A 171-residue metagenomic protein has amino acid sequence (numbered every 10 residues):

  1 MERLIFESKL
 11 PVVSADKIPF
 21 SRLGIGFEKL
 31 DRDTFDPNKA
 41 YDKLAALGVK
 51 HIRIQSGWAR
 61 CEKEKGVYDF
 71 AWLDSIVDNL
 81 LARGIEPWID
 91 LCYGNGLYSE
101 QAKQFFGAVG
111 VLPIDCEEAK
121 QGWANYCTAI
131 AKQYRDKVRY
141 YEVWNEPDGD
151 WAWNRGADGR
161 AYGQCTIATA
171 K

Functional and structural regions predicted by a protein language model:
M1-K50, Q55: Boundary/entry segment of secreted carbohydrate-active catalytic domains
E2-D16, A71, S75, S99-Q101 (+2 more regions): Aromatic-rich peripheral "rim/lid" segments of glycoside hydrolase catalytic domains that contact and position glycan
V13-K17, A45, V77-L81, T166-K171: Surface-exposed amphipathic alpha-helices with a cationic face
P19-L23, G48-K50, L81-P87, R135-Y140: Short, well-ordered coil/turn segments that N-cap beta-strands
F27-K29, S56-A59, V138-Y141, N145-E146: Residues that line or immediately flank small-molecule/substrate-binding pockets and catalytic motifs
T34, E64-K65, F70, E100-K171: Active-site cleft segment of glycoside hydrolase catalytic domains centered on the general acid/base Glu
F35-A59, S75-N79, R83-C92: Catalytic domains of carbohydrate-active enzymes, especially glycoside hydrolases
Q55-E62, P87-F106, P147-D148: Aromatic-lined carbohydrate-binding surfaces of glycoside hydrolases
